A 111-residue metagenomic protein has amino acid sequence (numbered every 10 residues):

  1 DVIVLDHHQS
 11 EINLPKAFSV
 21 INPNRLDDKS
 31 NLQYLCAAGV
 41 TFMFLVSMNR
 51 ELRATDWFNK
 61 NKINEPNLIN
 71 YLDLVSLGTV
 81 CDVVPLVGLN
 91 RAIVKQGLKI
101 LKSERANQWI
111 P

Functional and structural regions predicted by a protein language model:
D1-P111: Replace "Mg2+/Mn2+-dependent" with "divalent metal-dependent
